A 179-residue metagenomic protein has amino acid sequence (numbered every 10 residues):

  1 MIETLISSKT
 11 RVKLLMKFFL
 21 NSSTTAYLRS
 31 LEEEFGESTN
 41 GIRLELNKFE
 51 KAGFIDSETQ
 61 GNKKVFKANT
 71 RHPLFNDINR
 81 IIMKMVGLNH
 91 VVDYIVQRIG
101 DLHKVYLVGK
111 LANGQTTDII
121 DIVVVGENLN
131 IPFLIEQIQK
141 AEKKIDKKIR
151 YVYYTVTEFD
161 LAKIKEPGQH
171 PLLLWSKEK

Functional and structural regions predicted by a protein language model:
M1-K13, F19-N47, K51-I99, A112-T117 (+1 more regions): Catalytic core of pol beta-like nucleotidyltransferases
L107-L111: Short helix-loop-helix/strand-helix junction enriched in hydrophobic and basic residues
I120: Change "...and in nucleic-acid phosphodiester-cleaving endonucleases..." to "...and in nucleic-acid processing enzymes
V123-V125: Short hydrophobic/aromatic beta-strand micro-patches that form the beta-sheet surface supporting nucleotide- or nucleic
